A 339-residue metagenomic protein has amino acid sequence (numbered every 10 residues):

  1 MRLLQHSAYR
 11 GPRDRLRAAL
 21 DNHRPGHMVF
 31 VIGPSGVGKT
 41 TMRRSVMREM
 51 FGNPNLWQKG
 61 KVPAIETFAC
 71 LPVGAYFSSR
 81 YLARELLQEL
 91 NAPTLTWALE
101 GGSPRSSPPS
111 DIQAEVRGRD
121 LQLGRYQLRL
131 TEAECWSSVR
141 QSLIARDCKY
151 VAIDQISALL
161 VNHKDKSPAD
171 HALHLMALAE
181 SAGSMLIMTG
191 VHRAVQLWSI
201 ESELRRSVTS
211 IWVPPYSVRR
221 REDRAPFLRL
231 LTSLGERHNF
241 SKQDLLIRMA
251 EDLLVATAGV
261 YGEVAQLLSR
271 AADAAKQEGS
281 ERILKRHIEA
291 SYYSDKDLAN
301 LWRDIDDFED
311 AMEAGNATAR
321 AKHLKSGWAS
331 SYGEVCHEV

Functional and structural regions predicted by a protein language model:
M1-R17: N-terminal pre-Walker A segment at the start of P-loop NTPase domains
R13, P93-S167, L178, L245: Mid-core helix/loop region of P-loop NTP-binding domains shared across ATPases and GTPases
P25-S45: Walker A/P-loop nucleotide-binding motif
G38-V62: P-loop NTPase Walker A phosphate-binding motif
I65-G74, G101-S103, S107: Long, charge-dense
E66, V139-S142, D147-Y150, L160-H163 (+1 more regions): The catalytic "switch" region of P-loop NTPases
A69-T96: Conserved NTP-binding/hydrolysis module of P-loop NTPases
A145, R220-V339: C-terminal alpha-helical "lid" subdomain
